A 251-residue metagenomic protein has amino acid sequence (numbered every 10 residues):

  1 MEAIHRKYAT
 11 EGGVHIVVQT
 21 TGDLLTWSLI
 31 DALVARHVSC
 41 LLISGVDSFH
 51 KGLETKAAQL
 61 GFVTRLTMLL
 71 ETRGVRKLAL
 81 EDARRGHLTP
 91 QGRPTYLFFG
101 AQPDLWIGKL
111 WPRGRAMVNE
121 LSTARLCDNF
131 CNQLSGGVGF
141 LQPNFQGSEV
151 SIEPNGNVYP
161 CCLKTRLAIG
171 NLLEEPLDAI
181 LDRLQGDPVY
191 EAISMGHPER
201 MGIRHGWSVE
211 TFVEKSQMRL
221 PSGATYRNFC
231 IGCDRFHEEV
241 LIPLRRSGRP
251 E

Functional and structural regions predicted by a protein language model:
M1-L105: Radical SAM/AdoMet-radical enzyme domain recognition
D47, T165, E239: Flexible, active-site-proximal loop/turn residues at the rims of small-molecule/cofactor binding pockets and catalytic
E71-P103, I107-Q133, N157, L163-L220: C-terminal accessory region of radical SAM enzymes
V138-G139: Intrinsically disordered, low-complexity acidic and serine/threonine/proline-rich regulatory regions
P143-Q146: Short, small/polar residue-rich loop motifs at catalytic or cofactor-binding pockets
E153: Short, acidic, Ser/Thr-enriched surface-loop or helix-capping motifs
R204-E251: Cysteine-cluster motifs in flexible loop/terminal segments that predominantly coordinate metals
